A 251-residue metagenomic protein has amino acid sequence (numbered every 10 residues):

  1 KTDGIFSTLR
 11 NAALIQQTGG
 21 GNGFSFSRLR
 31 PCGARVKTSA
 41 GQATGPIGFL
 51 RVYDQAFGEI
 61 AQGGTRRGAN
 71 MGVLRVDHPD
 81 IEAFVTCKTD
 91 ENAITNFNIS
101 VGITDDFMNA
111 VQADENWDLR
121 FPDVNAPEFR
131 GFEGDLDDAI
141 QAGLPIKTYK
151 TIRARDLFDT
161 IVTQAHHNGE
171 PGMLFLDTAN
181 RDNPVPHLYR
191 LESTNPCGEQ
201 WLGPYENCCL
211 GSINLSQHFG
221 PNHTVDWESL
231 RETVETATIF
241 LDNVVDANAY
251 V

Functional and structural regions predicted by a protein language model:
K1-T233, N243-V251: Active-site cavity-forming subdomains of large catalytic enzyme subunits
